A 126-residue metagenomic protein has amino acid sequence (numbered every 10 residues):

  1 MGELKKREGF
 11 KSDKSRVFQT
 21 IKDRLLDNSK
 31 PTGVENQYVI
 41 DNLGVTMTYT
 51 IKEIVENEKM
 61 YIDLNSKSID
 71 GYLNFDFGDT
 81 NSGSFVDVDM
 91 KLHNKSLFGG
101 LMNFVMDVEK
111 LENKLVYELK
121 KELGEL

Functional and structural regions predicted by a protein language model:
M1-E35: Hydrophobic ligand-binding cavity/cleft-lining segments
E3-K5, G44-Y49, I69-N74, F85: Short, surface-exposed coil-to-beta transition loops
R7-K11, V39, T50, D76: Generic structural detector for well-ordered beta-strands
V17-D27, I51, I62, V86-V88 (+1 more regions): Hydrophobic pocket/interface hotspot
E35-Q37, N57-K59, N81-F85: A generic structural signal for beta-strand entry/edge sites
N36-L43, M60-S66: Short beta-strand segments that buttress and anchor functional surface loops
N65-Y117, K121-L126: Beta-strand/loop substructures that line and gate deep hydrophobic ligand-binding cavities in soluble
